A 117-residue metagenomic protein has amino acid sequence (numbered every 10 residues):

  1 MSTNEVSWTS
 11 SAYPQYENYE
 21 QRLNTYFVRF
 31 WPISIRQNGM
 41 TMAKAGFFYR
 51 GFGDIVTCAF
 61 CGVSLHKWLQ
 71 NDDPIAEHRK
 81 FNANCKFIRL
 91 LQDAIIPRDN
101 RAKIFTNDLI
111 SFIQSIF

Functional and structural regions predicted by a protein language model:
M1-F117: Intrinsically disordered, low-complexity linker/tail regions enriched in polar/charged residues
